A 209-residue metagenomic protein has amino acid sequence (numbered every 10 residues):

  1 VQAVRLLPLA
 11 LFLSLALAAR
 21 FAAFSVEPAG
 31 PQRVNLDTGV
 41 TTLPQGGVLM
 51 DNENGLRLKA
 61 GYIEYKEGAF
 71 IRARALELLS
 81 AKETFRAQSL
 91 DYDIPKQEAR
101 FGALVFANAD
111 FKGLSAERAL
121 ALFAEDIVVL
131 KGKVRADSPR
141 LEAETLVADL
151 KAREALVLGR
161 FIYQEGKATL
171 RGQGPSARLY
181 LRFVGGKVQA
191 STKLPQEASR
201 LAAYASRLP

Functional and structural regions predicted by a protein language model:
V1-P209: Mature-chain termini and adjacent capping regions
